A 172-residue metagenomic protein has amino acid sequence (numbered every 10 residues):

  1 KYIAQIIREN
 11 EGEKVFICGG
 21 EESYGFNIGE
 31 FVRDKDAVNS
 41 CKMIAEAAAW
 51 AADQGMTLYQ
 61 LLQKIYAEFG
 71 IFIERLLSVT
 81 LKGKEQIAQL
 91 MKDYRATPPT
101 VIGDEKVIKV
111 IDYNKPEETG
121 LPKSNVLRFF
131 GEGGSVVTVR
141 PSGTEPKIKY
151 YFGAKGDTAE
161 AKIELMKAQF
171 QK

Functional and structural regions predicted by a protein language model:
K1-P141, K147-Y151, T158-I163, F170-K172: Phosphate-binding and adjacent anionic-ligand microenvironments
